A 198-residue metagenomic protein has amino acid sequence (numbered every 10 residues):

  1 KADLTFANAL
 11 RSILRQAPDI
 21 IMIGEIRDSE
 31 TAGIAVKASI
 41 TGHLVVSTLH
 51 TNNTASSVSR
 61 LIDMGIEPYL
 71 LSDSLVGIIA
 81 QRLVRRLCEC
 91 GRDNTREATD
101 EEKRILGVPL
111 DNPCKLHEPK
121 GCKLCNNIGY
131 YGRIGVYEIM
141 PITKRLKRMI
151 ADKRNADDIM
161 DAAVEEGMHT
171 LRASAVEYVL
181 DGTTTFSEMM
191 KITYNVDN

Functional and structural regions predicted by a protein language model:
K1-N198: Short, flexible helix-loop junctions that flank or precede catalytic/ligand sites
